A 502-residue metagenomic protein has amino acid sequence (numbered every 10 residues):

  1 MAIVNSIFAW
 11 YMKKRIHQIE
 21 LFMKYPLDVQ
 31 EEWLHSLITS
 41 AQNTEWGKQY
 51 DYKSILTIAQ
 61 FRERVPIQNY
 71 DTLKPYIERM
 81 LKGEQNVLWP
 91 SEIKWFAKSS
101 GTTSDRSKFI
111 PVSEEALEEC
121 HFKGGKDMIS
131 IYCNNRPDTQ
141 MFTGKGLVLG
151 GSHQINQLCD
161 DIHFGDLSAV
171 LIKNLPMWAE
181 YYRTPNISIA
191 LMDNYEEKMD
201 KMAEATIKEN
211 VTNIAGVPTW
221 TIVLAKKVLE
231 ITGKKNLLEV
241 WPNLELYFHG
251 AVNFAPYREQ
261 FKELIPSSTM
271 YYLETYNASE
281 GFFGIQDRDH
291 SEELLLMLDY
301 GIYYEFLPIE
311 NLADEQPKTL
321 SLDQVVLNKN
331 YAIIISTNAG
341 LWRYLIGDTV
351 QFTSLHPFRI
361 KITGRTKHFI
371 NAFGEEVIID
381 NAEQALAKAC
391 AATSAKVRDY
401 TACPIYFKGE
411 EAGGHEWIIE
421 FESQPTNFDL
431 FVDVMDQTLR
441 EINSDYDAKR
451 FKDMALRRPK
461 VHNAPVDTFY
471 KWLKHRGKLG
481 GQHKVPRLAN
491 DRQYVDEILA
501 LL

Functional and structural regions predicted by a protein language model:
M1-K53, F61-V65, Y76, K82-G83 (+2 more regions): Active-site glycine/GP-rich loop and adjacent strand/helix microenvironment that borders small-molecule binding pockets
D28, E32-F96, S107-K108, E119 (+2 more regions): Active-site diphosphate/adenylate-binding microenvironment
A97-T103: Conserved helicase ATPase motor motifs in RecA-like P-loop NTPase domains
D105-I110, F369-A372: Short small-residue beta-strand/loop micro-motif enriched in glycine and branched aliphatics
S107-I110, S130-G144, T212, T269-L273: Short secondary-structure capping/junction motifs at helix and strand boundaries
S113-F122: Active-site neighborhood of HAD-like aspartate-dependent phosphohydrolases
G124-I129, H290: Short, basic alpha-helical nucleic acid-contact segments in DNA-binding proteins and DNA transaction factors
I131-M177: Conserved AMP-binding loop of ANL adenylate-forming enzymes
